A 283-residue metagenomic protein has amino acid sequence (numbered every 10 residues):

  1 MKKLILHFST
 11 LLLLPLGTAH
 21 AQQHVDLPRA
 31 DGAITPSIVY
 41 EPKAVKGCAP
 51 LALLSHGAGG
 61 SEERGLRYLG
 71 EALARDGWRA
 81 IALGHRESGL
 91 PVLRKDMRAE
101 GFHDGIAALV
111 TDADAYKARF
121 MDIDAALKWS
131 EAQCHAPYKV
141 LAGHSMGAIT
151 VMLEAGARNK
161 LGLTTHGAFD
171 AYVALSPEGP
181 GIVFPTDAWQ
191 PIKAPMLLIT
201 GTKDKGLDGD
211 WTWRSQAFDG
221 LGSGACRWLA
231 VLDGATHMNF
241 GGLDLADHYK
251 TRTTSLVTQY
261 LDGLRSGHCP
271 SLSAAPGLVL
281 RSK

Functional and structural regions predicted by a protein language model:
H7-P15: Bacterial N-terminal signal peptides
G17-A21: Sec/Tat signal peptide C-region and signal peptidase I cleavage site
L27-C134: Serine-hydrolase catalytic machinery in alpha/beta-hydrolase-like enzymes
L54-G59, S145, G201-T202: Glycine-rich His-Gly loop
G59, H85-G89, G179, D204 (+1 more regions): Alpha/beta-hydrolase active-site loop signature
A126-P191: Primarily recognizes the serine-hydrolase "nucleophile elbow" in alpha/beta-hydrolase and SGNH/GDSL folds
T164-G234: The feature captures the conserved acid-bearing segment of alpha/beta-hydrolase catalytic domains
G234-A235, G241-K283: Alpha/beta-hydrolase-fold serine-hydrolase catalytic core, especially in secreted/extracellular enzymes
